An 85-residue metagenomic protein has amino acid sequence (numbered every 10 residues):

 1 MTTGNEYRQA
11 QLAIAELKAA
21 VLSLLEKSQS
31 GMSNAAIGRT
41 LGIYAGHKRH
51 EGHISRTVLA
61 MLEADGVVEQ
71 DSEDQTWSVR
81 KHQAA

Functional and structural regions predicted by a protein language model:
M1-S28, E51-H53: Short alpha-helical segments that sit at the start of domains
M1-T3, A36, A85: Long, low-complexity, charge-rich intrinsically disordered regions
E26-S30, Y44-A45: Short helix-capping/hinge SLiMs at alpha-helix to coil transitions
G31-G42: Short acidic, hydrophobic short linear motifs in intrinsically disordered regions
A35-A36, T57-A60: Amphipathic, hydrophobic secondary-structure cores in small proteins
I43-R56: Short, positively charged loop/turn segments that connect secondary-structure elements
E63-E73: A short, conserved structural fragment
E73-A85: Short, cationic-aromatic polyanion-contact patches
